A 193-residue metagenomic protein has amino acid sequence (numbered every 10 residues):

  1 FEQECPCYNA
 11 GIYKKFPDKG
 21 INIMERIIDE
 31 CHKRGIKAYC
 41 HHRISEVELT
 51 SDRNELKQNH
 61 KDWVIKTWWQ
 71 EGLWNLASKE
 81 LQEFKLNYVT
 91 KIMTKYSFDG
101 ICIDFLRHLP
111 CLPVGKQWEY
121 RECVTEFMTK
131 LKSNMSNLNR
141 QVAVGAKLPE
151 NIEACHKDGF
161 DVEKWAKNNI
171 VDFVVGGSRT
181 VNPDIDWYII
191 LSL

Functional and structural regions predicted by a protein language model:
F1, H42-E48, D104-L109: Short, solvent-exposed turn/loop segments enriched in Gly/Ser/Thr/Pro and often Arg
F1-A10, V47-N59, I185-D186: Short secondary-structure boundary segments
F1-K19, P110, V114, W187-Y188: Aromatic-lined carbohydrate-binding/catalytic grooves of carbohydrate-active enzymes
E2-C5, W63-T67, N139, E163-A166: Short amphipathic alpha-helical segments, especially helix-boundary/capping motifs
C5, N9, Q70, A143-V144: A generic structural signal for ordered alpha-helices
G11-Y13, L73-N75, Q117, A146-L148: A short, structure-level motif marking secondary-structure boundaries and short turns
K14-D29, K33, A38-K95: Active-site-adjacent "subsite" loops/lids of carbohydrate-active enzymes
E80-L193: Active-site neighborhood of glycoside hydrolase catalytic domains
